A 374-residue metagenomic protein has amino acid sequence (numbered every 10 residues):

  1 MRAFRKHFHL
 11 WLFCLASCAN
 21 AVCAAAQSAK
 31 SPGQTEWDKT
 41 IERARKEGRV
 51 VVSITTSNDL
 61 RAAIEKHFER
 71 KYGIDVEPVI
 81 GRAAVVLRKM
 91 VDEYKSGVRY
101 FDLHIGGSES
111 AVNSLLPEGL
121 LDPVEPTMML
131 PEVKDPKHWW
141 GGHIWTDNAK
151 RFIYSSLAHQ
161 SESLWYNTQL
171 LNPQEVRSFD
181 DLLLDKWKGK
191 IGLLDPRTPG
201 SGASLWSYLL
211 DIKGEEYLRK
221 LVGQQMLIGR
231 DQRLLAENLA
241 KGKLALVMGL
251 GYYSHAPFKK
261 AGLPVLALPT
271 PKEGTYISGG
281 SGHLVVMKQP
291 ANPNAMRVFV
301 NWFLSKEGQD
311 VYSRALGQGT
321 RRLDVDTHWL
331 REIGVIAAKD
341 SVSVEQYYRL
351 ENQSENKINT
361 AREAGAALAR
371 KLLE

Functional and structural regions predicted by a protein language model:
M1-E47, E374: Short, low-complexity disordered leader/linker segments with a strong preference for bacterial N-terminal type II
G33, S341-E374: Conserved C-terminal helix/tail region of periplasmic/extracytoplasmic solute-binding proteins
Q34-R45, V51, T55-D75, P257: Short, polar/charged alpha-helical segment
V51-E65, E77-V91, R99-A236, A240: Extracytoplasmic ligand-binding site segments that recognize negatively charged/polar headgroups
G97-G106, A245-G251, L266-A267: Paired acidic/hydrophobic, glycine-rich loop segments that form the ligand-binding mouth/hinge of periplasmic-binding
A111-S114, L246-L266: A ligand-binding cleft/hinge motif common to bilobed small-molecule-binding domains
L218-V222, L227-G229, G262-P290, R331-G334: Periplasmic-binding protein-like
G282-R349: Mature extracytoplasmic/periplasmic domains
